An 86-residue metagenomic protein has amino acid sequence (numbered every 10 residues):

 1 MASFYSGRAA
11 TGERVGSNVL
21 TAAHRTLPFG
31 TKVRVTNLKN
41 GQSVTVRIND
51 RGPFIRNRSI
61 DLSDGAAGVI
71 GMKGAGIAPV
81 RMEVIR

Functional and structural regions predicted by a protein language model:
M1-R86: Secreted/periplasmic proteins
